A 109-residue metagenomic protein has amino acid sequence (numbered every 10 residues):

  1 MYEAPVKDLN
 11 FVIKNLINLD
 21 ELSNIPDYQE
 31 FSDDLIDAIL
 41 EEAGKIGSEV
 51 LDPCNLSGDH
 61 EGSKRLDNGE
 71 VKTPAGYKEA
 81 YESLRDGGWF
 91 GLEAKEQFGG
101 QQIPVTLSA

Functional and structural regions predicted by a protein language model:
M1-A109: Amphipathic, small/basic residue-rich leader segments at the start of a protein or domain
